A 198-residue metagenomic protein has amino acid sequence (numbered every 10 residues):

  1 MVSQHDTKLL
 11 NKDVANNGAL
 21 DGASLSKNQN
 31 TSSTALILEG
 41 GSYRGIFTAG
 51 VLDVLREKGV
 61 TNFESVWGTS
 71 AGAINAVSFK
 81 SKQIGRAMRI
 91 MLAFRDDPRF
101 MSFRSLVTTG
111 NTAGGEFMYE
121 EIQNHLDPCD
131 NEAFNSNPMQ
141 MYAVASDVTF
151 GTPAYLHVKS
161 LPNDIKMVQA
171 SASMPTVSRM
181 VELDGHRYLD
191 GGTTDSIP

Functional and structural regions predicted by a protein language model:
M1-T69, V77-P198: Patatin-like phospholipase
